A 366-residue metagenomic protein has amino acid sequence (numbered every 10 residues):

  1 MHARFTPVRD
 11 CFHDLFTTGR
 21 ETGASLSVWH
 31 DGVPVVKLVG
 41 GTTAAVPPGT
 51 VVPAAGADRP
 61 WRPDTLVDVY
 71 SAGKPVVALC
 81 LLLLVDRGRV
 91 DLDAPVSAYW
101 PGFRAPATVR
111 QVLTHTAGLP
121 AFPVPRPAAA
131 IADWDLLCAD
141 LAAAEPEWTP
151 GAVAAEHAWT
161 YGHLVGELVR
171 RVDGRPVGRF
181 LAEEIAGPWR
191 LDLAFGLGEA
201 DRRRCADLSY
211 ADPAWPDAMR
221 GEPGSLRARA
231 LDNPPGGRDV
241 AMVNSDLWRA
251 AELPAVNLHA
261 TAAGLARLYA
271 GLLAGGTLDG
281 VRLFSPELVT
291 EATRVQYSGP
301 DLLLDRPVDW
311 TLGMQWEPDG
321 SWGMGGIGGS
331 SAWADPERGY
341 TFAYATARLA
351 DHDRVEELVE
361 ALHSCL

Functional and structural regions predicted by a protein language model:
M1-G49, D58, D64, V153 (+2 more regions): Catalytic loop of the DD-peptidase/beta-lactamase superfamily, centered on the K-T-G motif and neighboring
T6, P75-L79, A94, A107-R110 (+4 more regions): A structural signal for well-ordered alpha-helical segments within the folded catalytic domains of diverse enzymes
D14-S27, V46-V112, T149-W159, L253-V256: Short active-site loop at a secondary-structure junction that contains or immediately precedes the catalytic residue(s)
P63, D68-A72, V76, L84-V124 (+3 more regions): Active-site helix/loop module of the DD-peptidase/beta-lactamase fold, centered on the serine-lysine SxxK catalytic
R87, H115, A144, G271-G275 (+1 more regions): Generic structural signal for alpha-helix termini and adjacent loop/cap motifs
V112, D140-L141, A292, L362: A generic structural signal for nonpolar/aromatic side chains embedded in well-ordered alpha-helices
V124-A129, A152-E156, G196-E199, L304-P307: Short coil/turn segments at secondary-structure boundaries
R126-I131, A139-A143, E147-T149, A154-E156 (+3 more regions): Recognition helices and adjacent regulatory flanks at domain boundaries
